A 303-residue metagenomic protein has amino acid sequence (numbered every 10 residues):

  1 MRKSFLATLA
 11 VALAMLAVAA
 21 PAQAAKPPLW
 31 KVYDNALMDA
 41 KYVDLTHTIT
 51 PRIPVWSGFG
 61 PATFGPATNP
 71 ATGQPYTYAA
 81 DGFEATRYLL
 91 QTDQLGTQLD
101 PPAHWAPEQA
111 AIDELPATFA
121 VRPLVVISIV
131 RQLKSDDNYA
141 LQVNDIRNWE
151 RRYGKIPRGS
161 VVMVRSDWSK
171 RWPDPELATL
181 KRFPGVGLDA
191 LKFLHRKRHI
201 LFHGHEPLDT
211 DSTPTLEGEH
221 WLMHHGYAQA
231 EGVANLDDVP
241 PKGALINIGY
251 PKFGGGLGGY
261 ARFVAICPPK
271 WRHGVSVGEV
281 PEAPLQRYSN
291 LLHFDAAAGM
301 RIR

Functional and structural regions predicted by a protein language model:
M1-L9: Bacterial N-terminal signal peptides that target proteins for export
T8-A17: Bacterial N-terminal signal peptides
Q23-R303: Active-/binding-site microenvironments in catalytic and ligand-binding cores
